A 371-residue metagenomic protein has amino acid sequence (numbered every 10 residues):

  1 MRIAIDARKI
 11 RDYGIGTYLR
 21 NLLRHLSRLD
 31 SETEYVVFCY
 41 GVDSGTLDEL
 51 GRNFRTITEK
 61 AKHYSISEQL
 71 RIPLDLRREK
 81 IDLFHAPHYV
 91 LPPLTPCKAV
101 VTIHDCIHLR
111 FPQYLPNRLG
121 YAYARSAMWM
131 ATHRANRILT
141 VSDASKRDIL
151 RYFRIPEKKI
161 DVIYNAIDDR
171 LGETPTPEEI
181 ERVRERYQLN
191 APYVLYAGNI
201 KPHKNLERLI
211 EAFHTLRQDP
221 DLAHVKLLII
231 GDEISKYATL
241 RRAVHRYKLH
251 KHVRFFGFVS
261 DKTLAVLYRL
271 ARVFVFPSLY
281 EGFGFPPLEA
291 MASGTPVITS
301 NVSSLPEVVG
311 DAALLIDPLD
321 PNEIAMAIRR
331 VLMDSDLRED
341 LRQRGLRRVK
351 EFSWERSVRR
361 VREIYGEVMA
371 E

Functional and structural regions predicted by a protein language model:
M1-E371: Carbohydrate transferase catalytic cores enriched for Leloir-type hexosyltransferases
